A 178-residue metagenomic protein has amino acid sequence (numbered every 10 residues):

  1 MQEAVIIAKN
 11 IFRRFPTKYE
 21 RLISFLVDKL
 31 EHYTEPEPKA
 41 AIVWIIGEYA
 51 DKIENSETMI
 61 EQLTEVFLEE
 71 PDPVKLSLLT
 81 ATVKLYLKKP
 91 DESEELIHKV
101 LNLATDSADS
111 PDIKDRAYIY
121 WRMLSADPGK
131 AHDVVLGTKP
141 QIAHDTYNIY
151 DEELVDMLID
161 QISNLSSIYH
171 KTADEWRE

Functional and structural regions predicted by a protein language model:
M1-S24: Long, low-complexity, highly charged intrinsically disordered regions
Q2-V5, E20, P36-A40, E57 (+2 more regions): Alpha-solenoid HEAT/ARM repeat scaffold
V5-N10, D28, A40-I45, T80-K84 (+2 more regions): Residue-level signature of alpha-solenoid helical repeat scaffolds
F12, I46, A50, Y86 (+1 more regions): Alpha-solenoid repeat junctions
T17-L22, K52-M59: Coil-to-helix interface segments in alpha-helical RNA-associated scaffolds, predominantly tandem hairpin repeats
T34-G47, E54-Q62, L68: Contiguous N-terminal and early-domain "leader" segments and peripheral loops that mark the onset or edge of a domain
N55-K75, T82-E178: Acidic, serine/threonine-rich low-complexity intrinsically disordered linkers/hinges in large eukaryotic
